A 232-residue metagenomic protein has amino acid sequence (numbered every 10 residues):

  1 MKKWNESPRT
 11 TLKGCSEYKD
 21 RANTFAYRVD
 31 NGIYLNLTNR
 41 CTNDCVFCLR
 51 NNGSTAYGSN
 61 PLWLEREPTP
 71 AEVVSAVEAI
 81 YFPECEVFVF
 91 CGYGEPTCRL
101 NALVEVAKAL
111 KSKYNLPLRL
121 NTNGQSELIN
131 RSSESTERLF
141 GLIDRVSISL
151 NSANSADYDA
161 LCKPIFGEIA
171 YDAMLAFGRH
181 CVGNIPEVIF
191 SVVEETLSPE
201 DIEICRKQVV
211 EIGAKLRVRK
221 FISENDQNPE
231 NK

Functional and structural regions predicted by a protein language model:
W4, T10-G14, D20-T69: Canonical Radical SAM [4Fe-4S] cluster-binding loop centered on the CxxxCxxC motif and its immediate flanking residues
D20-A22, V74-A76, S132-S135: A generic local structural motif
Y34, V89-C91, R119: Short, conserved beta-strand segments within well-ordered enzyme catalytic domains that often line or immediately flank
N51, C91, S149: Conserved residues at the C-terminal ends of beta-strands
N52-G58, E84-F88, N154-D157: Short, basic/glycine-rich phosphate-binding loops at helix/coil junctions that contact nucleotide phosphates
P68-Y93: Short Fe-S-cluster ligation motifs
P96-E230: Conserved AdoMet/S-adenosylmethionine-binding subsite of the radical SAM
